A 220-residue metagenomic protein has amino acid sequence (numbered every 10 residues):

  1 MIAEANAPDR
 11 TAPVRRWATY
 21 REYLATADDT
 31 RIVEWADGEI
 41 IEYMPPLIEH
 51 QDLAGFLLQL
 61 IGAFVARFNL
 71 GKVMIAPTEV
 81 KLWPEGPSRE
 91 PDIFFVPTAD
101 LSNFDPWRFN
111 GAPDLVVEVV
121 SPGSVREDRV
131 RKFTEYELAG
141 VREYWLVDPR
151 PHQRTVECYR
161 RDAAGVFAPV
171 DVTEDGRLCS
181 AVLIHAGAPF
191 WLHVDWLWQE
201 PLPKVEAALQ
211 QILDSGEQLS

Functional and structural regions predicted by a protein language model:
M1-S220: Gly/Pro/Ser/Thr-rich low-complexity, intrinsically disordered segments predominantly at protein N-termini
